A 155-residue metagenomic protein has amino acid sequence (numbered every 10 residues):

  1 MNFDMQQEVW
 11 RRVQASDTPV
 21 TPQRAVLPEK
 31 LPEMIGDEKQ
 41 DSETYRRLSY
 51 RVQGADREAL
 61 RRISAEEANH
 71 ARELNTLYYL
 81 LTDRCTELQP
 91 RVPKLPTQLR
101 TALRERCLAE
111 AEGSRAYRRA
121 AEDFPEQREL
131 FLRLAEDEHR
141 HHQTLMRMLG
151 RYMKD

Functional and structural regions predicted by a protein language model:
M1-D155: Non-heme di-metal
